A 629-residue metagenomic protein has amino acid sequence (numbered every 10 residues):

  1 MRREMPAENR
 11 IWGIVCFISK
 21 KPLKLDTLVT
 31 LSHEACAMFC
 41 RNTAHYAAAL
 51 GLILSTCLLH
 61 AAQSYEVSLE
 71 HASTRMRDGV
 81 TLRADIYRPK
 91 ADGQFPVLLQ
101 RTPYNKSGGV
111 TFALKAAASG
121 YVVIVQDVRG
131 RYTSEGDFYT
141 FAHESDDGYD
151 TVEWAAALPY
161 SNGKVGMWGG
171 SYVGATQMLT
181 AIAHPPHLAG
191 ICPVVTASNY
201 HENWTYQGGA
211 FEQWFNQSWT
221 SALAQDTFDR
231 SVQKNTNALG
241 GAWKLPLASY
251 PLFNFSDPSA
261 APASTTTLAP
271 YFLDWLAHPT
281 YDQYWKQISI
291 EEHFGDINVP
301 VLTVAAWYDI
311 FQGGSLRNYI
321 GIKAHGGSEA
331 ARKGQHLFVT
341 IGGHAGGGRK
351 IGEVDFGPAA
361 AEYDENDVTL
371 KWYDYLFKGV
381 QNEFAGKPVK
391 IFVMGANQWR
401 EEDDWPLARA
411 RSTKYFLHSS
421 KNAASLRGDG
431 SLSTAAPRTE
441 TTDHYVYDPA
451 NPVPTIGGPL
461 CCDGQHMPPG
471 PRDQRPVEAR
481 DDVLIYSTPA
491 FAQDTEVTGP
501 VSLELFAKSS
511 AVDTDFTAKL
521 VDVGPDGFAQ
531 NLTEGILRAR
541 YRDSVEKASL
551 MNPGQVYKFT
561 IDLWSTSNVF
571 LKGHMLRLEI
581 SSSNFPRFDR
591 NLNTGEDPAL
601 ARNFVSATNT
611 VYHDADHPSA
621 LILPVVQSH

Functional and structural regions predicted by a protein language model:
A62-K90: N-terminal cap/lid segment of alpha/beta-hydrolase-fold proteins
G93, V97-A156, R349-F356, F585: Cap/lid segment of the alpha/beta-hydrolase catalytic domain
A118, I182-D296: Accessory cap/linker subdomain of secreted extracellular hydrolases
Y160-S171: Alpha/beta-hydrolase fold nucleophile elbow
G170-L179: Glycine-rich nucleophile elbow surrounding the catalytic serine of serine-hydrolase chemistry
A242-S259, E353-H629: C-terminal, loop-rich substrate-recognition/catalytic regions characterized by aromatic stacking residues
T303-A305: Short beta-strand/loop motif that positions the catalytic acidic residue of the alpha/beta-hydrolase fold
G313-G334: Active-site-adjacent alpha-helix of alpha/beta-hydrolase-fold enzymes
